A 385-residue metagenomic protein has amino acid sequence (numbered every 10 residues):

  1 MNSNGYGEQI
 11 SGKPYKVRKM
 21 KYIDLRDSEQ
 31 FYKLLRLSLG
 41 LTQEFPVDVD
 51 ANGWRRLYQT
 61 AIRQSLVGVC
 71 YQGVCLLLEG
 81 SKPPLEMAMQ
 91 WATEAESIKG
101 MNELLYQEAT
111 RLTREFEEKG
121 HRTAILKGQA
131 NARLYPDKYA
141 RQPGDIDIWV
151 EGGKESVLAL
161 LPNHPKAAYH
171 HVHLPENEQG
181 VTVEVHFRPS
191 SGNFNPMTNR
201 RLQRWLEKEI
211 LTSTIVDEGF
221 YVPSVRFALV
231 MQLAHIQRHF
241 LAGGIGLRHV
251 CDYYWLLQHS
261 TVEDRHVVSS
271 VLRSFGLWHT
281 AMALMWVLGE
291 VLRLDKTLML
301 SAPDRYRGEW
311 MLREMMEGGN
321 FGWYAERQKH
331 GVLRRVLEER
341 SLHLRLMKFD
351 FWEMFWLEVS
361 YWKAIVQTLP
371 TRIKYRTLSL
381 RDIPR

Functional and structural regions predicted by a protein language model:
Y15-G144, W149-R385: Conserved NTP-donor binding/palm subdomain of two-metal-ion nucleotidyltransferases/polymerases, i.e., the charged
